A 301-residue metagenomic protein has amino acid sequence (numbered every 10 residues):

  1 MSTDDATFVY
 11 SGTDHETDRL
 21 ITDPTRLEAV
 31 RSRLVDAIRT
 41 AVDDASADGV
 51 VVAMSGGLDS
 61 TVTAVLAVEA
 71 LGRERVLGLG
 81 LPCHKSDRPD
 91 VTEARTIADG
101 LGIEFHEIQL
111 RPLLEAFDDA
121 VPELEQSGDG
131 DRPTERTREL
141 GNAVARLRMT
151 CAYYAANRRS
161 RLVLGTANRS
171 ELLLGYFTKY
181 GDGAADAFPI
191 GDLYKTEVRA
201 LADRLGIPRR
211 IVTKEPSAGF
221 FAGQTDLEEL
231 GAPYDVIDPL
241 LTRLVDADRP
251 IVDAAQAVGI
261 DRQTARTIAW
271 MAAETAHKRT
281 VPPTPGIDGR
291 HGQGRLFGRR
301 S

Functional and structural regions predicted by a protein language model:
S2-V50, F105-I108, Q126-R146, T150-L162 (+1 more regions): ATP/NTP-dependent adenylation/nucleotidyl-transfer catalytic domains that generate, transfer, or process NMP-activated
A45-M54, L58-T96: ATP-dependent adenylation/pyrophosphate-handling site
L58-D59, R111-L113, G165-E171: Short glycine-enriched loops at secondary-structure junctions
S60-T63, R146-M149, L172-L173: Short glycine/serine/threonine-rich phosphate/pyrophosphate-binding segments that cradle anionic phosphate groups
T63, D90, F117, L173-Y176: Short glycine-/acidic-enriched loop or helix-start segments at secondary-structure transitions that form or flank
G72, L101-G102, R159: Short, structured coil segments at secondary-structure junctions
L81-H84, L110-R111, N168-R169, P216: Short, ordered loop/turn segments at secondary-structure junctions
G100-A120: Ligand-binding beta-strand-loop-alpha-helix segment within the catalytic cores of soluble metabolic enzymes
